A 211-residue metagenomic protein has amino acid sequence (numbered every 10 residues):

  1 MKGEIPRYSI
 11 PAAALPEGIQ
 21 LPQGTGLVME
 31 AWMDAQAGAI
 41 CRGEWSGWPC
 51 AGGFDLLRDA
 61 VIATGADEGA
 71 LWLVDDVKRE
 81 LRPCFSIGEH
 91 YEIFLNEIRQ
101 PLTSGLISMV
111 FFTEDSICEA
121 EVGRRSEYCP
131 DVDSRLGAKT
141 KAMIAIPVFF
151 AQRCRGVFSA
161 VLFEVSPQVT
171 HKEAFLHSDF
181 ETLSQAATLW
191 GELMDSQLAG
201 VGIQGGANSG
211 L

Functional and structural regions predicted by a protein language model:
M1-A51, L189, L193-L211: Signal-transmission linkers at sensory-effector interfaces
C41-W45, L56-G65, L71-D75, F111 (+1 more regions): Short regulatory alpha-helical segment in sensory/regulatory domains of signaling proteins that mediates
R58, A70-L95, F163: GAF sensory/regulatory domain recognition with acknowledged cross-activation on helical regulatory dimers
E68, A145, V157: Short hydrophobic/aromatic beta-strand element in the GNAT-like acyltransferase core that lines or flanks the acyl-donor
E92-I93, A120-A142, V169-K172: Signal-transducing coupling segments at domain and membrane junctions
E92-S116: Acidic/proline- and glycine-rich, intrinsically disordered low-complexity segments that serve as regulatory linkers
K141-F150: A short, aliphatic-rich beta-strand micro-motif
G156-L211: Juxtadomain coupling helices with adjacent low-complexity linkers
